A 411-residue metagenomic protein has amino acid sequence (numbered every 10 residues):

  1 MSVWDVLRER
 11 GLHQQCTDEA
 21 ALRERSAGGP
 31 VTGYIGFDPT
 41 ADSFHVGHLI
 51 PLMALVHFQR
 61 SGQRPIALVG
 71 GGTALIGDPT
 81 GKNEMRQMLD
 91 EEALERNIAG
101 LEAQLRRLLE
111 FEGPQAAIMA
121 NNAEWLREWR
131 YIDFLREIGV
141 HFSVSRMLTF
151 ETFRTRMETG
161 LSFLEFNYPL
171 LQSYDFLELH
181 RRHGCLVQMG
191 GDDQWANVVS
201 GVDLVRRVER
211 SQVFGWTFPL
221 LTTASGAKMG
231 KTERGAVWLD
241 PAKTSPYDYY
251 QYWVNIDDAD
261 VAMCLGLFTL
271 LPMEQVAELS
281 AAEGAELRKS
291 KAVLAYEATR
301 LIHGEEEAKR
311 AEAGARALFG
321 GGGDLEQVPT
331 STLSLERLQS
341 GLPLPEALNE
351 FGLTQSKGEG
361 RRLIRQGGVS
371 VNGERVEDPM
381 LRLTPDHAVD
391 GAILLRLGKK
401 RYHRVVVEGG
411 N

Functional and structural regions predicted by a protein language model:
M1-Q194, V199-V202, E209-F214, A227 (+1 more regions): NTP-dependent nucleotidyl-transfer catalytic core
V205-N411: Conserved nucleotide- and phosphate/pyrophosphate-binding catalytic cores in adenylate/nucleotidyl-handling enzymes
